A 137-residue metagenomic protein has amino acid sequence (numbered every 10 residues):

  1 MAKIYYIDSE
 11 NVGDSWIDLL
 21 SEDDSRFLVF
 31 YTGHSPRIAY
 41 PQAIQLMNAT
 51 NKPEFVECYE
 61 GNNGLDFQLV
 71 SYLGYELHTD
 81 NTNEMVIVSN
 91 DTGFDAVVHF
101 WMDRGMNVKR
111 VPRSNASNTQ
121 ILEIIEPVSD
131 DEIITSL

Functional and structural regions predicted by a protein language model:
M1-L137: Terminal and domain-boundary accessory regions
